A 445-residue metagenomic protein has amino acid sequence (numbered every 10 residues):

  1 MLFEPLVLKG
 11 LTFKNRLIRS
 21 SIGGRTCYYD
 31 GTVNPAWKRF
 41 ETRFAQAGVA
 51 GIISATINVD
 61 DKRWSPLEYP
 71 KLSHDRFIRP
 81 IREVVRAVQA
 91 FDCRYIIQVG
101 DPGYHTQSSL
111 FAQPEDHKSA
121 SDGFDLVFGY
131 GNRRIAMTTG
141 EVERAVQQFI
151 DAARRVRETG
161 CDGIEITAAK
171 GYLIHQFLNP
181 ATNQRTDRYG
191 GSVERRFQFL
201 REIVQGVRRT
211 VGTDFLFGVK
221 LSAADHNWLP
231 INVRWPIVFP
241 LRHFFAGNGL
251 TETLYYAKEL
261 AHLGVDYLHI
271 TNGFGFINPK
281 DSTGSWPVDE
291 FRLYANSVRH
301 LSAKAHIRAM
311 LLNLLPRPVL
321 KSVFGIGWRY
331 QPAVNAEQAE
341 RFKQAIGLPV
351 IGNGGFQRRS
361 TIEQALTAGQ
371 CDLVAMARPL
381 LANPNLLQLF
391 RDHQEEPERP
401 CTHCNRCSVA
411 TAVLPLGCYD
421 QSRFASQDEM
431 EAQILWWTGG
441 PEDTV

Functional and structural regions predicted by a protein language model:
M1-V445: Flavin-dependent oxidoreductase catalytic cores
